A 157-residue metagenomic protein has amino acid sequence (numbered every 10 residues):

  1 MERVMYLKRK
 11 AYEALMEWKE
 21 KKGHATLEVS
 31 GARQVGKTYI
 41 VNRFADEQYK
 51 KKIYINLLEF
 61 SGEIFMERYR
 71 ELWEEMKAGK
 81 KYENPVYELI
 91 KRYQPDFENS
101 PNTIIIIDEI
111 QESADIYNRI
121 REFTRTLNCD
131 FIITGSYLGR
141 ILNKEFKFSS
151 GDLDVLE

Functional and structural regions predicted by a protein language model:
M1-E157: Phosphate-binding site recognition
